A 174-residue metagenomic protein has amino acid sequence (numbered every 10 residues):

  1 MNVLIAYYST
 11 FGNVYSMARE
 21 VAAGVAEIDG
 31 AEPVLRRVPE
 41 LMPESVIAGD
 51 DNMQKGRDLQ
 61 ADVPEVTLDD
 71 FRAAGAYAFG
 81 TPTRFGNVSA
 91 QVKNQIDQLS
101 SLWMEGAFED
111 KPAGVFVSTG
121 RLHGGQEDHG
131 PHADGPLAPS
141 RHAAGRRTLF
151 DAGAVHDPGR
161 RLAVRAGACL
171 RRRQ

Functional and structural regions predicted by a protein language model:
M1-A107: N-terminal beta1-alpha1-beta2 submodule of the flavodoxin-like/Rossmannoid cofactor-binding fold
I5, F79-G80, A113-V117, R146: Structural recognition of the beta-strand scaffold that forms the well-ordered cores of secreted hydrolase catalytic
Y8, V38, S118-G120, L149: Cofactor-binding loop segments of dinucleotide-utilizing enzymes, especially the Rossmann-like FAD- and NAD(P)+-binding
F11, R84-G86, G120-H123, D151: Solvent-exposed loop/turn segments at secondary-structure junctions within structured extracellular/periplasmic domains
L59, A143, R147-Q174: Glycine-rich phosphate/pyrophosphate-binding loop and the adjoining helix
L99-P112, P139-F150: Short, acidic/small-residue loops that bind anionic groups at enzyme active sites
E127-D128: Anionic-ligand binding region
P131-S140: Short, electropositive alpha-helical surface patch
